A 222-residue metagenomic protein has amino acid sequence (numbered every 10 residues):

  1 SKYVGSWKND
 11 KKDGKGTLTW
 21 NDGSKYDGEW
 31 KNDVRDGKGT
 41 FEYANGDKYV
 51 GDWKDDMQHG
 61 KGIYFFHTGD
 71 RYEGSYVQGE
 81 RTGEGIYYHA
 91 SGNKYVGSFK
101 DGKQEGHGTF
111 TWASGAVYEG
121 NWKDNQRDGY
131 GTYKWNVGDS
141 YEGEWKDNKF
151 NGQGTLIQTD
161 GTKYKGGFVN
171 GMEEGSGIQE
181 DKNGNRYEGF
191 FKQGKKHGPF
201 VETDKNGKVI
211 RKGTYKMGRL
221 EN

Functional and structural regions predicted by a protein language model:
S1-N222: Glycine/tyrosine- and acidic-biased, solvent-exposed loop/turn segments at the edges of beta-strands
